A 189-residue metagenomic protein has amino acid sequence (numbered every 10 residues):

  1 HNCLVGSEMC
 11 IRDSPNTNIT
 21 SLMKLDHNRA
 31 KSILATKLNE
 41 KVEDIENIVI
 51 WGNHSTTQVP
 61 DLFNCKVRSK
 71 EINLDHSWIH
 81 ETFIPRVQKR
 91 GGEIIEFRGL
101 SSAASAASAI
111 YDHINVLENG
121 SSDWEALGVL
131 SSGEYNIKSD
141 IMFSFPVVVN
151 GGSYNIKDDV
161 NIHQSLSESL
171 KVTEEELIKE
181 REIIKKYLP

Functional and structural regions predicted by a protein language model:
H1-G6, C10-I11: Single conserved hydrophobic/aromatic residue that forms the stacking wall/gate of nucleotide- or nucleobase-binding
R12-T20, D26-P189: C-terminal substrate-binding/catalytic lobe of Rossmann-fold NAD(P)-dependent dehydrogenases
